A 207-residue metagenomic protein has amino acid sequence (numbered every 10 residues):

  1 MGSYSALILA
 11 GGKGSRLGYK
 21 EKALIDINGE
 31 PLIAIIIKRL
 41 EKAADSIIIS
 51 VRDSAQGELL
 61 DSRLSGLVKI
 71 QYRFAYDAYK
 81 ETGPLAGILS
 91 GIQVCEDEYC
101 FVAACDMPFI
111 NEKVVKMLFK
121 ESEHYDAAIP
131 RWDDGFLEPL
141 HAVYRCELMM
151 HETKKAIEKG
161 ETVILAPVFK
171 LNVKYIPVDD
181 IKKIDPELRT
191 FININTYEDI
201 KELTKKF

Functional and structural regions predicted by a protein language model:
G2-L140, C146-E161, F169-L188, T204: Nucleotide and nucleotide-moiety/phosphate-recognizing core
R145, T196: Short, conserved phosphate/pyrophosphate- and ester-handling motifs at nucleotide-, phospho-/glycolipid
T190-N193: PAPS-dependent sulfotransferase catalytic core
D199-F207: Hydrophobic helical membrane-anchoring modules
